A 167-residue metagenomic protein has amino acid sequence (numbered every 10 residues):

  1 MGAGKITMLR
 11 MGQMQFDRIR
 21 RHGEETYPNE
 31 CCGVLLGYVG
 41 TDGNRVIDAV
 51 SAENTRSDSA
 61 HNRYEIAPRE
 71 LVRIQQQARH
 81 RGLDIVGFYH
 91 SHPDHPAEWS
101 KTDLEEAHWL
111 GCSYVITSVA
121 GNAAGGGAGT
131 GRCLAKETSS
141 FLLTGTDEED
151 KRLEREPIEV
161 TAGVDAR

Functional and structural regions predicted by a protein language model:
M1-I85, D94-R167: Conserved beta-strand-loop surface patch within small alpha/beta domains used for substrate/adaptor or ligand engagement
S91: Acidic/histidine-rich, metal-coordinating catalytic segments
